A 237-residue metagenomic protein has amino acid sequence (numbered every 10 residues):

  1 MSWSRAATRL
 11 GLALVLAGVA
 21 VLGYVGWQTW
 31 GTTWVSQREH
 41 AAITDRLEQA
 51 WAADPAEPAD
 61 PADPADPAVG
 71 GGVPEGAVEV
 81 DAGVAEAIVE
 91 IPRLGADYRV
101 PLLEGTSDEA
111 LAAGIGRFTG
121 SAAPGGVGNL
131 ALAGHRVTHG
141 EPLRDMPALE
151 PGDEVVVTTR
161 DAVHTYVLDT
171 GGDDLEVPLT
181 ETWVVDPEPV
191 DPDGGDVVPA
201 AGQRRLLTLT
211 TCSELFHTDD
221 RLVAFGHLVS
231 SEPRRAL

Functional and structural regions predicted by a protein language model:
M1-R46: N-terminal membrane-targeting segments
T44, R99-V100, D108, I115 (+2 more regions): Generic secondary-structure boundary/loop-capping signal
R46-I88: Short extracytoplasmic
G70-T119: Extended boundary segments
T119-V127: A glycine-rich, hydrophobic loop/mini-helix early in the fold
G126-L130, R136-L237: Extracytoplasmic/periplasmic soluble domains downstream of a signal peptide or transmembrane helix
